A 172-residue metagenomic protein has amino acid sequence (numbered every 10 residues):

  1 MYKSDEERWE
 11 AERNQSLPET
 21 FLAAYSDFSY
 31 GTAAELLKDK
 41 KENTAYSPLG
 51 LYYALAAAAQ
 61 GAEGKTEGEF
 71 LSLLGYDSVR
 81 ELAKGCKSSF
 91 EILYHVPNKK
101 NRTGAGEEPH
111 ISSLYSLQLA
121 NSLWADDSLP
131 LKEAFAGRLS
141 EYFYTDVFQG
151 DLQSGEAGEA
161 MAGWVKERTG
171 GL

Functional and structural regions predicted by a protein language model:
M1-F70, R80: Flexible propeptides and autoinhibitory/regulatory segments associated with cysteine proteases
K41, V79-L172: Non-catalytic, conformational "gating/processing" segments within enzyme and secreted inhibitor domains
L71-S72, S140: Flexible domain-boundary/linker segments
